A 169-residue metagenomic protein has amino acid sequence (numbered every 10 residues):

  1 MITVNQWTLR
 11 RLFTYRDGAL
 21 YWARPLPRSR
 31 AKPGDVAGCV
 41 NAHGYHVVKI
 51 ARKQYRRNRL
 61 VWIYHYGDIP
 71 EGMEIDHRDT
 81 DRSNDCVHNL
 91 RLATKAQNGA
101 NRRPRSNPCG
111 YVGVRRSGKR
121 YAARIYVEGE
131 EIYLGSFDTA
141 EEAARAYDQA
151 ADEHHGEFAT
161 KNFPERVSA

Functional and structural regions predicted by a protein language model:
M1-I50, Q54: Short helix-coil boundary/hinge micro-motifs
I2-V4, A93, D138: Short coil/turn linker and secondary-structure boundary residues
L12, P25-L26, K49-E131, R145 (+3 more regions): Short, cationic Gly/His-enriched loop motifs
E130-A140: A short, exposed loop/beta-hairpin motif centered on an aromatic-Gly-Thr core
D138-H154: A short, charged, amphipathic alpha-helix used as a generic interaction element across diverse proteins
